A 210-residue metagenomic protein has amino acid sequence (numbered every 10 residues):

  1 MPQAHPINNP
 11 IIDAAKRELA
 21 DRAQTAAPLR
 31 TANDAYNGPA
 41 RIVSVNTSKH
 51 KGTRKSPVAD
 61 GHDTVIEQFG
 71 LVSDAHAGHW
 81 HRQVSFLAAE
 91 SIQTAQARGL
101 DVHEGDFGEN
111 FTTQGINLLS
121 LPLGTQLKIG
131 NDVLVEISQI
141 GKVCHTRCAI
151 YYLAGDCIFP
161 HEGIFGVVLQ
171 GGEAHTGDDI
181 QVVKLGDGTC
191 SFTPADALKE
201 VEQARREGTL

Functional and structural regions predicted by a protein language model:
P2-L134, Q139-G141, E173, G188-L210: Electropositive, beta-rich accessory/interaction domains or terminal extensions that provide binding surfaces
D106-I116, D156-L169: Short, structured beta-strand/loop micro-motifs enriched in basic residues and often containing a Trp
N131, D178, V183-K184: Conserved "cap/hinge" positions at secondary-structure junctions
V133, L153-A154: Conserved phosphate-binding/catalytic loop of the ribokinase/pfkB sugar-kinase fold
K142-A149, G155-I158: Cysteine-cluster motifs in flexible loop/terminal segments that predominantly coordinate metals
C148-A149, D178, F192-P194: Short, charged, solvent-exposed linker or helix-capping segments at domain edges/interfaces that act as flexible hinges
A154-C157, V183-T189: Short secondary-structure transition/capping segments
G166, E173-T176: Conserved ATP-binding/catalytic segment of the ANL
